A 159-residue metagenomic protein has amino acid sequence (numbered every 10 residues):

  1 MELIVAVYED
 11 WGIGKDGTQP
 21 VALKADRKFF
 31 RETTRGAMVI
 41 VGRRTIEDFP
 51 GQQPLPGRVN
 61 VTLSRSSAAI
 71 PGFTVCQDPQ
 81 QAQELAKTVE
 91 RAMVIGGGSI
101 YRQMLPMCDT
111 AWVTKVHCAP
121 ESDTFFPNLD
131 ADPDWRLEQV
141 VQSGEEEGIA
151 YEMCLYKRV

Functional and structural regions predicted by a protein language model:
M1-V159: Enzymes that bind and transform nitrogen-containing heteroaromatic metabolites
